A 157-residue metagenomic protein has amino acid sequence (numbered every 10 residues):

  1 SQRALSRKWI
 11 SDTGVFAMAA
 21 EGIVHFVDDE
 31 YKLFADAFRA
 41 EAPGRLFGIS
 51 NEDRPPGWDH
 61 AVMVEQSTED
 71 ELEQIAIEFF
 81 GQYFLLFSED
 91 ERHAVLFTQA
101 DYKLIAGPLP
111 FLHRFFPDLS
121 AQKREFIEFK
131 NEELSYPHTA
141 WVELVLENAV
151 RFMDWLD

Functional and structural regions predicted by a protein language model:
S1-K103, G107-D157: Structured alpha/beta or helical-core interaction and ligand-binding surfaces enriched in interleaved
